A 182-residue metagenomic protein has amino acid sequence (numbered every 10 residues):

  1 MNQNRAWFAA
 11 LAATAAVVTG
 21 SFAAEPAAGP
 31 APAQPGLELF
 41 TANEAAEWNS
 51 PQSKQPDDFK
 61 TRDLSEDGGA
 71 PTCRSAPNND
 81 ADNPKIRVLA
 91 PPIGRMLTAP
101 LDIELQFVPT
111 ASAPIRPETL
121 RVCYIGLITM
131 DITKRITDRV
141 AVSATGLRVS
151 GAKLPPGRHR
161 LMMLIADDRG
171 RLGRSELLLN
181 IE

Functional and structural regions predicted by a protein language model:
E25-D102: Short, compositionally biased P/S/T/A/G/V-rich stretches that sit at domain boundaries
D102-A111: Short edge beta-strand/loop segments characteristic of extracellular beta-sandwich folds
T110-V122: Solvent-exposed loop/turn segments flanking beta-strands in beta-repeat/beta-sandwich domains
V140-R148: Aromatic sugar-binding surface patches on proteins that engage polysaccharides or sugar-phosphate polymers
G151-R158: Surface-exposed, short loops/turns at beta-strand junctions within beta-sandwich domains
L178-E182: Short beta-strand edge segments in extracellular beta-sheet folds
